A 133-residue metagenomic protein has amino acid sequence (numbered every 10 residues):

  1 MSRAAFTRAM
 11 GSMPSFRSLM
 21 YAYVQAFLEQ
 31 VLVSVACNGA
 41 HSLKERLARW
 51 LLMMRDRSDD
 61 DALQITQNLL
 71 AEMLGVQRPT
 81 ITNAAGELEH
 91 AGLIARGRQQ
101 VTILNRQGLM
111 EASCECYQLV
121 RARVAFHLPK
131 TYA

Functional and structural regions predicted by a protein language model:
A4, M10-Q77: Polybasic "coupling" helices that flank or enter modular domains
F6-T7, L109: A generic structural signal for short hydrophobic patches within well-formed alpha-helices
M53-A133: Phosphate-/nucleic-acid-contacting segments
